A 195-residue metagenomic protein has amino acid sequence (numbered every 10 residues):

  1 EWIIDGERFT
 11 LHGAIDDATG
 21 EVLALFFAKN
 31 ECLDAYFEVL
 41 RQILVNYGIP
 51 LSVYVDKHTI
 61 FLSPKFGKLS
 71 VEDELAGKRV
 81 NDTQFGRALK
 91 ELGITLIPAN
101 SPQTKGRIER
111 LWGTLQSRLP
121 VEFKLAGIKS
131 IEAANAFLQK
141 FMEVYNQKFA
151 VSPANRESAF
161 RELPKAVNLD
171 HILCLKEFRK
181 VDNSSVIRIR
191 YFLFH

Functional and structural regions predicted by a protein language model:
W2-L11, T19-A133: RNase H-like DDE/DDD metal-dependent nuclease/strand-transfer catalytic core used by mobile genetic elements
A18-T19, R190: Residue-level recognition of short loop/turn positions
S117-K124, I128, Q139-A154: Short helix-capping and hinge/turn segments at secondary-structure transitions, especially at repeat and domain
M142-H195: C-terminal, beta-rich DNA-binding module of retroviral/retroelements integrases
